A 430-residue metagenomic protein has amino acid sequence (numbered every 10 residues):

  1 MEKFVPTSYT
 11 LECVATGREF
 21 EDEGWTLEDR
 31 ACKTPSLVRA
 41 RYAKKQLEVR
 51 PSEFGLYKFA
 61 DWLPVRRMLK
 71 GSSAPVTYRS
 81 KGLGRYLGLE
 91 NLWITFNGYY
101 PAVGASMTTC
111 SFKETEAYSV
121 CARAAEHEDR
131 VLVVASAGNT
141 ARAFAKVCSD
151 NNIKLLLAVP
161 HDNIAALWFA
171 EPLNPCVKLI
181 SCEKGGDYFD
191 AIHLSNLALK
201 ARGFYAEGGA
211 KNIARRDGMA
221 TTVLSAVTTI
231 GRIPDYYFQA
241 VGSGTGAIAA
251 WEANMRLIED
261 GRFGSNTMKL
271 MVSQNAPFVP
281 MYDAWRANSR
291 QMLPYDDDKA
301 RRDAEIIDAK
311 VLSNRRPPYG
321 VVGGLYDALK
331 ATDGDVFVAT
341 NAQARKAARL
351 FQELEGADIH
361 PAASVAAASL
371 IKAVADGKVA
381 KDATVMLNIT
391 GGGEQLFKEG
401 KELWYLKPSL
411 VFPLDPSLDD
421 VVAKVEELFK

Functional and structural regions predicted by a protein language model:
M1-K430: PLP-dependent amino-acid enzyme catalytic core
